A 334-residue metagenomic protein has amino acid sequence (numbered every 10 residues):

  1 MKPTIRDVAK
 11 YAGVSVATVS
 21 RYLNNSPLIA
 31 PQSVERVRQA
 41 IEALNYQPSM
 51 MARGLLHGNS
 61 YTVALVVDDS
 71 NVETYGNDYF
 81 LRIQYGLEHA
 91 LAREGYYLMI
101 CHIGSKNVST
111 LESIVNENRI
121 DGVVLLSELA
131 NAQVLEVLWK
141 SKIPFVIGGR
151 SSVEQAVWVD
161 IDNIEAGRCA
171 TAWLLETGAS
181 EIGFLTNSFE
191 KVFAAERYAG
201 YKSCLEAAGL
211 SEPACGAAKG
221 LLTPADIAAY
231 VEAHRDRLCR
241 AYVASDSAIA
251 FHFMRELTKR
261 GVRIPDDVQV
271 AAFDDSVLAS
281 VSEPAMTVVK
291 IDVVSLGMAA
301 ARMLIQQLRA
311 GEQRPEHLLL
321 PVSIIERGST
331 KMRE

Functional and structural regions predicted by a protein language model:
M1-Y61, K331-E334: N-terminal helix-turn-helix DNA-binding module of bacterial transcription factors
S15, Y61, D121, S180-E181 (+1 more regions): Short acidic/polar active-site loop segments enriched in Thr and Asp
A43-S49, I103-V108, S127, M254: Short gly/ser/thr-rich secondary-structure transition/capping motifs
T62-A172, E176, Y230-R237, A248: Alpha-helical recognition/docking segments in bacterial nutrient-uptake and carbohydrate-utilization systems
D69-L81, I100-V108, V159-C169, L185-A229 (+5 more regions): Hinge/beta->alpha junction and helix N-cap segments in small-molecule ligand-binding domains
S180-E181, E212-C215, I264-Q269: Short acidic capping loops at alpha-helix termini that bridge into adjacent secondary structure
A228-E334: Flexible loop/turn connectors
